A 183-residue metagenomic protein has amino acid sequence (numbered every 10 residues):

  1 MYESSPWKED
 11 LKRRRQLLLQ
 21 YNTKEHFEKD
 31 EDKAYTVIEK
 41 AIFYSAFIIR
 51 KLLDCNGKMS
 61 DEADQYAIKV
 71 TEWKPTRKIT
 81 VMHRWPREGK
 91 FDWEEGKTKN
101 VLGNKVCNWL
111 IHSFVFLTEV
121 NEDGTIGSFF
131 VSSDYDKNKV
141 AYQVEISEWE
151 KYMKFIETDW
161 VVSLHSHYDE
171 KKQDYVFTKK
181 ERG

Functional and structural regions predicted by a protein language model:
M1-F43, F47, D54-G183: Acidic, Ser/Thr/Gly/Pro-rich intrinsically disordered interaction regions
